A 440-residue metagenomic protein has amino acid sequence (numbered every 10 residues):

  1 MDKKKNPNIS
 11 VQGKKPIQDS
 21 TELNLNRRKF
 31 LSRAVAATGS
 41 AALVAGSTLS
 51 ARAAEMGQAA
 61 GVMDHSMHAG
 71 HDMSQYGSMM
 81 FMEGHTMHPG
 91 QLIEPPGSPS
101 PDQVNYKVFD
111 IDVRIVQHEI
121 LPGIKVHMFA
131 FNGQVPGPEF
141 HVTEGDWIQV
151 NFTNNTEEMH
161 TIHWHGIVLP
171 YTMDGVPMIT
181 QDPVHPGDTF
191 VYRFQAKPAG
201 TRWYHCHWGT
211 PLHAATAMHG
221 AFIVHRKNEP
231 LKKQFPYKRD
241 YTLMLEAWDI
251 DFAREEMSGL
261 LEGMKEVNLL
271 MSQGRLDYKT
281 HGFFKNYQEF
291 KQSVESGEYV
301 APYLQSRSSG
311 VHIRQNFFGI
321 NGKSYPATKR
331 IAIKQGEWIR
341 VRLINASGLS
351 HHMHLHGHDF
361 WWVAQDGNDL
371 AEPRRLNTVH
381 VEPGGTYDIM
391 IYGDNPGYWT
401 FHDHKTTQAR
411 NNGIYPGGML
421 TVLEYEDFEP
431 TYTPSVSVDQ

Functional and structural regions predicted by a protein language model:
M1-K29, A36, A41-V44, R52: N-terminal secretory signal peptides
G46-D110, V438-Q440: C-terminal segment of N-terminal export signals and the immediately downstream linker at the start of the mature
S100, Q134-I148, P326-W338: Short, glycine/small-residue-enriched coil/turn segments at secondary-structure junctions
V108-V224, S309-F317, L349-E382, W399-L423: Histidine- and aromatic-enriched segments that form or immediately flank copper-ligand environments
H225-Y241, E424-Q440: Low-complexity, Pro/Ser/Thr- and charge-rich linker/hinge segments at domain boundaries
R239-I333: Acidic-aromatic/histidine active-site loop/patch
G336-R340, G348, H356: Beta-propeller domains
Y387-M390: Long compositionally biased, domain-poor regions of proteins
